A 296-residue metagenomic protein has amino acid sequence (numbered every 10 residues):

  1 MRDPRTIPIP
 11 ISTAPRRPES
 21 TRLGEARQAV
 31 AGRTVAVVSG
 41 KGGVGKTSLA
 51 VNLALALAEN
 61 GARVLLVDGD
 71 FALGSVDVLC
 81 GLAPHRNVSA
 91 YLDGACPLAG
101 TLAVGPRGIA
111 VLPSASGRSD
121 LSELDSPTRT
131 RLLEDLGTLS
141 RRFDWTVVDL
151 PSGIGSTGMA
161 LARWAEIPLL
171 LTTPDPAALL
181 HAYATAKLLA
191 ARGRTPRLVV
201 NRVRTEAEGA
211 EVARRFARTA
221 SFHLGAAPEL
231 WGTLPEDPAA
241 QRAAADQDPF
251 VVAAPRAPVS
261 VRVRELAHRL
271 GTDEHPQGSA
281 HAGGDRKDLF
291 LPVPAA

Functional and structural regions predicted by a protein language model:
M1-V44, L55, A62, C96-G100: Extreme N-terminal, non-catalytic leader segments that precede Walker-type/kinase nucleotide-binding cores
S39, L66-R141, P238-P249: P-loop/Walker-type NTP enzyme "switch/lid" segment
G40, T173-P174, P196-E211, T233-A240 (+1 more regions): G-domain G4 guanine-recognition motif of GTPases
L49: Hydrophobic positions on the alpha1 helix immediately C-terminal to the Walker A/P-loop
T138-R141, G155-P176: Inter-motif core of Ras-like GTPase G domains
L179-G193: Conserved C-terminal guanine-recognition region of P-loop GTPase G domains, centered on the G4
L224-V251, V263: Beta-strand-loop-alpha "switch" segments that mediate conformational coupling across diverse proteins
Q247-A296: NTP-binding/hydrolysis catalytic cores, primarily Walker-type P-loop NTPases
